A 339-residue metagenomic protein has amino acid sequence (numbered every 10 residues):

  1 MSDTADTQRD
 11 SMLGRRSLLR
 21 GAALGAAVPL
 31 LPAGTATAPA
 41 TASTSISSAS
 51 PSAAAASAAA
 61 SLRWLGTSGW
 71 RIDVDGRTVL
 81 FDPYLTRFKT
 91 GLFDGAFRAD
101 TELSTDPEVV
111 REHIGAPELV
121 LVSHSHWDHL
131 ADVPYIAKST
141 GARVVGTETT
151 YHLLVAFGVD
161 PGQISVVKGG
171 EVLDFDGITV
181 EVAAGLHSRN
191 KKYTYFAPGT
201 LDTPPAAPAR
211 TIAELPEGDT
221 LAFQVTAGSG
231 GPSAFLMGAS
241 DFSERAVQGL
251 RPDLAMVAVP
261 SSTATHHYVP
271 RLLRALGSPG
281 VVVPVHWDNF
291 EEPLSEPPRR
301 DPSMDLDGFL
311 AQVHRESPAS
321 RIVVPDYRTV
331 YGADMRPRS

Functional and structural regions predicted by a protein language model:
M1-L13: N-terminal secretory signal peptides
D10-R20, A26-A56: N-terminal twin-arginine translocation
A55-V109, P216-A239: Conserved beta-strand hairpin/beta-sheet module of binuclear metal-dependent hydrolase folds, prominently
R77-V122, H126, A131-Y135, N190-P208 (+1 more regions): Pre-active-site segment of Zn-dependent metallo-hydrolases
F81-D82, P117-S125, V145-T147, F235-G238 (+3 more regions): Active-site neighborhood of phospho(di)ester-bond hydrolases with catalytic His/Asp-centered motifs
T90, E108-D174, I178-F196: Active-site HxH/HxHxD metal-binding segment of metal-dependent hydrolases
G158-V172, R274-S339: Binuclear metal-ion centers of metallo-dependent hydrolases, dominated by the metallo-beta-lactamase
P208-A275: Active-site-proximal loop/helix segments of hydrolase catalytic cores
